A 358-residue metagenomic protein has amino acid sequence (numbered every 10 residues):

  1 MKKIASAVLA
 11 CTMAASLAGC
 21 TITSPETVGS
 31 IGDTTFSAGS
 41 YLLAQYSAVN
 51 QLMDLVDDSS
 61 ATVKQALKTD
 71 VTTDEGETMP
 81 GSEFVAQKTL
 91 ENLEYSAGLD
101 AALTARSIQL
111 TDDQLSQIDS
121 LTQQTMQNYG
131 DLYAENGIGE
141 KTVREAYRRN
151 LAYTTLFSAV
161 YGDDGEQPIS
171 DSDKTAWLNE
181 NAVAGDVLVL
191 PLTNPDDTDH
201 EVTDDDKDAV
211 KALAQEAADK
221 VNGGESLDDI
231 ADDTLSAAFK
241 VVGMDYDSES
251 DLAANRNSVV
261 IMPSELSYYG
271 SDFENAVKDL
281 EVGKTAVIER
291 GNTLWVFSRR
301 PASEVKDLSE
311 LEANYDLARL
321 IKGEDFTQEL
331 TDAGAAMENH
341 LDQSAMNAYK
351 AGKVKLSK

Functional and structural regions predicted by a protein language model:
M1-A10: Positively charged n-region of N-terminal signal peptides that target proteins for export
A15-G19: C-terminal motif of bacterial Sec signal peptides marking the signal peptidase cleavage site
I22-I138: N-terminal targeting/tethering segments
I22-T23, G32-G39, E216, I230-L235 (+2 more regions): Cross-family detector of peptidyl-prolyl cis-trans isomerase
Y41, L115-I118, V143, K174 (+1 more regions): Hydrophobic/aromatic residues in well-formed alpha-helices
Q45-A48, L52, L93, A97-L110 (+9 more regions): Sec/Tat-exported extracytoplasmic proteins
Y133-A209, Q215, L266-K358: PPIase-associated folding chaperone regions across multiple families
E216-G270: Peptidyl-prolyl cis-trans isomerase
